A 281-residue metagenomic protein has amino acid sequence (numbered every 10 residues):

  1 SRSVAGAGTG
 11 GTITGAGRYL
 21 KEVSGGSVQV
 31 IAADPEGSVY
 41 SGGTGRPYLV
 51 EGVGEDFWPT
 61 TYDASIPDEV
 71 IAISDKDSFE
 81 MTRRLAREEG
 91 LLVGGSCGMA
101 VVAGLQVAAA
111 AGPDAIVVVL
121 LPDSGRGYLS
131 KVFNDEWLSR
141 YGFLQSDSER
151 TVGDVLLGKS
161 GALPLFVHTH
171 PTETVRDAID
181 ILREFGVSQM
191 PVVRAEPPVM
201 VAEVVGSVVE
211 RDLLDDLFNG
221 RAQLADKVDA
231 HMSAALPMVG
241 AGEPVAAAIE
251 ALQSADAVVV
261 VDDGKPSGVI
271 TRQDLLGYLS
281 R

Functional and structural regions predicted by a protein language model:
G6-G17, S96-G104, Y128: Short glycine/serine/threonine-rich phosphate/pyrophosphate-binding segments that cradle anionic phosphate groups
G8-G11, D34-V39, G45, F57 (+3 more regions): Glycine-rich beta-alpha junction loops
L20-G95, V132-L157, L165: Active-site/ligand-binding loops adjacent to catalytic centers
V119-L121, E136-W137: Terminal amphipathic helices with adjacent charged low-complexity linkers/tails
S148-G161, T172-A178, G220-M232, G242-A246: Short, structural beta-strand-to-alpha-helix junction motif
V167-V187, V192-E196, L217, P237-D256 (+2 more regions): The conserved cystathionine-beta-synthase
V199, V204-V205, L214, V258-V261 (+1 more regions): Short hydrophobic beta-strand segments in globular cytosolic domains
E210-D229, L275-R281: A short, polar/charged loop-to-alpha-helix boundary motif
